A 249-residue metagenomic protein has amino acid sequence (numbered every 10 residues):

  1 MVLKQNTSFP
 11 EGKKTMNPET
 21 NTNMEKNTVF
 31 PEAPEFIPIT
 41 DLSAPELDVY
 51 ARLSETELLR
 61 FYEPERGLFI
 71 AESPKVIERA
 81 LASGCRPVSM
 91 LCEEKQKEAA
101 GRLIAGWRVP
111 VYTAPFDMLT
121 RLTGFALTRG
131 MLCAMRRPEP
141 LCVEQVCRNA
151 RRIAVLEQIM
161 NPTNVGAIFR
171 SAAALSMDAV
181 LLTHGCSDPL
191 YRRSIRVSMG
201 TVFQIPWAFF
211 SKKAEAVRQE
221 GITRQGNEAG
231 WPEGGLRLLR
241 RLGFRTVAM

Functional and structural regions predicted by a protein language model:
V2-A33, K213-G234: Intrinsically disordered, low-complexity terminal tails and inter-domain linkers enriched for S/T/G/P/D/E
N17, E25-E94, C186-S187: Boundary-proximal intrinsically disordered activation/regulatory segments immediately upstream of a helical core
S43-A44, E98, D117-L122, K213-V217 (+1 more regions): A short acidic, often aromatic-flanked loop/helix-cap motif at beta-alpha or helix-coil junctions that lines enzyme
E65-L68, R86-M90, R108-V109, A179-V180 (+2 more regions): Short active-site oxyanion
A82, P138-M249: RNA substrate-binding interface of SAM-dependent RNA methyltransferases
E98-R108: Short, aromatic/basic amphipathic alpha-helical patches
V109-A126: Glycine/small-residue-rich loop that forms an oxyanion/phosphate-binding "nest" at active or ligand-binding sites
C133: Glycine-rich phosphate-binding loops that contact phosphosugars or nucleotide phosphates
